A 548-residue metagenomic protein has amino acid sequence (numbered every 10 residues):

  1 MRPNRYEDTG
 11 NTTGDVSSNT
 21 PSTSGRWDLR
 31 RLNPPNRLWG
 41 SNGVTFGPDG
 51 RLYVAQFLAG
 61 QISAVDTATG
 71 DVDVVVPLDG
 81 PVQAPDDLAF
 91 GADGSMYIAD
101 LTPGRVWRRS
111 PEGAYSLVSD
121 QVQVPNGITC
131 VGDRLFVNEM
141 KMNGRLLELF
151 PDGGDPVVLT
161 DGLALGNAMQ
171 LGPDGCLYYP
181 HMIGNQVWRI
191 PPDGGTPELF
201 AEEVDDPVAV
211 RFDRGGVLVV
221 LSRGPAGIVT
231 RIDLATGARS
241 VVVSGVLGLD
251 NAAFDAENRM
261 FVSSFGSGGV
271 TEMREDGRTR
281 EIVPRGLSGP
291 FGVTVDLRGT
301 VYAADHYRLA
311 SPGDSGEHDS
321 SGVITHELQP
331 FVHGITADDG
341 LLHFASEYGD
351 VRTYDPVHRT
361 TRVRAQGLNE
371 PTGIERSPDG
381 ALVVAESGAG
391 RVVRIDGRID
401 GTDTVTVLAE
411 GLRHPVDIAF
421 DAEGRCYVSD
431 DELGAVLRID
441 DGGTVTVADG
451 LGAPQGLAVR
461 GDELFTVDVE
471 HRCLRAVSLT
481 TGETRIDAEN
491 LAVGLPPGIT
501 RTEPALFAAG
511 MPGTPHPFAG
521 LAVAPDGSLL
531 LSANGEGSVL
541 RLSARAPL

Functional and structural regions predicted by a protein language model:
M1-G25, R545-L548: Sequence/structural signature of beta-propeller modules and their immediately flanking N-terminal secretory/stalk
G14-R37, R501-A508: A short helix->beta-strand "capping" segment at the edge of beta-propeller domains
L32-Q61, A533-S538: Beta-strand-rich domains and repeat architectures in extracellular enzymes and scaffolds, especially beta-propellers
P35-D49, D79-M96, R105, Q121-N143 (+12 more regions): Beta-rich, blade/repeat-based domains predominating in secreted/periplasmic proteins but also intracellular
G60-I62, G104-V106, N143-L146, N185-V187 (+8 more regions): Structural signal for beta-propeller blades
D66-G70, R109-G113, L149-G154, I190-G195 (+8 more regions): Short loop/turn segments that connect beta-strands within beta-propeller blades
D73-P77, S116-D120, V157-D161, E198-E202 (+8 more regions): Beta-propeller fold detector
